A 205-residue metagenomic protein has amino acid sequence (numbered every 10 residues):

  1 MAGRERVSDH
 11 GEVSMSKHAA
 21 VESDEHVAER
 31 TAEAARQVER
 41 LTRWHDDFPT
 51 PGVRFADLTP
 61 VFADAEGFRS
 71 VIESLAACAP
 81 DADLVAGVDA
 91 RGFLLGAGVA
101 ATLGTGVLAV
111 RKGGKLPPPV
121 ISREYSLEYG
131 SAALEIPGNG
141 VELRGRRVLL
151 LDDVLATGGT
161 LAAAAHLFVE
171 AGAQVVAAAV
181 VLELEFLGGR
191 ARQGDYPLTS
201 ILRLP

Functional and structural regions predicted by a protein language model:
M1-P205: PRPP-associated nucleotide enzymes
